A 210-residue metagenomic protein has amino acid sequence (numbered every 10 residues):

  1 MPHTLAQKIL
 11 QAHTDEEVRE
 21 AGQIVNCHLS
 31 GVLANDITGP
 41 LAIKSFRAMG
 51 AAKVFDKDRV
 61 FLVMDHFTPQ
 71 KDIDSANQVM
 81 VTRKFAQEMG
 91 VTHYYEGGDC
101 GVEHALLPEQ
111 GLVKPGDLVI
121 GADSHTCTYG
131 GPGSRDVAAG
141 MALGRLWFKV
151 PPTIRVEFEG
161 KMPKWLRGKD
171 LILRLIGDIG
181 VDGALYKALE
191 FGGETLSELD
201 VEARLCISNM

Functional and structural regions predicted by a protein language model:
M1-M210: Fe-S-dependent hydro-lyases/dehydratases of central metabolism
